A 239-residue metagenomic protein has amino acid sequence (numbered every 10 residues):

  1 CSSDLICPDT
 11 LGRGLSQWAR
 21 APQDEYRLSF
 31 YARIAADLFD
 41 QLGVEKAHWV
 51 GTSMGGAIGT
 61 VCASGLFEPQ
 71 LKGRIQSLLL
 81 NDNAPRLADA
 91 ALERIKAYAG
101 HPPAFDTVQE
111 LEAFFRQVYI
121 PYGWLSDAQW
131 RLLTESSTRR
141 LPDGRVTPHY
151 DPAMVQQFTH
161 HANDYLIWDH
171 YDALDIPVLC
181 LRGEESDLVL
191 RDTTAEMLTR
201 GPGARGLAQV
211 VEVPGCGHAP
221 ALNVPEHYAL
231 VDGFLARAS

Functional and structural regions predicted by a protein language model:
C1-S2: Short, small-residue-biased leader/transition segments that mark boundaries at the very start of proteins
I6-V50, L71: Active-site loop/oxyanion-hole signature of alpha/beta-hydrolase fold enzymes
T10-G12, W18, L80-N83, E185 (+1 more regions): Active-site loop/turn elements of alpha/beta-hydrolase fold enzymes, especially the short glycine-/histidine-rich
S16-Q23, A90-A91, R191-D192, N223: Conserved catalytic-core motifs of eukaryotic protein kinase domains, centered on the activation segment
E45-D89: Conserved hydrolase catalytic core segment
A113-L179: Alpha/beta-hydrolase
D175-C216: Conserved loop-alpha-helix segment in the C-terminal half of the alpha/beta-hydrolase fold that carries the catalytic
C216-P225: Catalytic histidine-centered segment of alpha/beta-hydrolase-like enzymes
